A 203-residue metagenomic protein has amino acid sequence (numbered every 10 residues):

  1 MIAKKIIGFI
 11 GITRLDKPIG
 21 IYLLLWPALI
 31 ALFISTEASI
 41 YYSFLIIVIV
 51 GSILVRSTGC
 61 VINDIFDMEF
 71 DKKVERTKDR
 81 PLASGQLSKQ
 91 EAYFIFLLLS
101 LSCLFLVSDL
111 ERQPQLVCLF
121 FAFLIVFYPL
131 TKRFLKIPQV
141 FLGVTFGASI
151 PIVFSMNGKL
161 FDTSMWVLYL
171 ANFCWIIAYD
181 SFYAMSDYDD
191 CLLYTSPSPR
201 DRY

Functional and structural regions predicted by a protein language model:
M1-I7: Transit-peptide-like, low-complexity N-terminal presequences and other terminal intrinsically disordered regions
I7-G11, V50, R80-T163, V167: Intramembrane alpha-helical segments
I7-I19, S196: Membrane interfacial helix-start motif at the N-side
D16-A31: The first (N-terminal) embedded transmembrane alpha-helix
A28-F44, F154-G158: Alpha-helical phosphate/pyrophosphate-handling elements in metalloenzyme active cores
A38-F66, S100-C103, Q115-L124, F161-F182: Membrane-embedded alpha-helical segments that form the functional core of polytopic membrane enzymes, especially those
Y194-Y203: Single conserved hydrophobic/aromatic residue that forms the stacking wall/gate of nucleotide- or nucleobase-binding
